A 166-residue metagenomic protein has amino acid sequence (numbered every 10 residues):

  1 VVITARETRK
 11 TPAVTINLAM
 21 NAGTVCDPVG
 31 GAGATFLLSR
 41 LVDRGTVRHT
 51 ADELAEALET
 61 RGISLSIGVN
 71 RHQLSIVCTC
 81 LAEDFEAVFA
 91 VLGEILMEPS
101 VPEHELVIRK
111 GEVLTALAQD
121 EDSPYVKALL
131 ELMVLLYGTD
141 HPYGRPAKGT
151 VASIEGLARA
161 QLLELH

Functional and structural regions predicted by a protein language model:
V1-P12: N- or domain-start disorder-to-order transition segments that initiate the globular core
T15-A82, E103, D122, G144-P146: M16/MPP (pitrilysin/insulinase) zinc-metallopeptidase core fold and M16-derived inactive scaffolds
D43, I63, M97-V101, A118 (+1 more regions): Non-catalytic alpha-helical coupling and interface elements of nucleotide-dependent molecular machines and regulators
R44-G45, V88, D120-H166: Scaffold signal of the M16-like zinc-metallopeptidase fold and its non-catalytic homologs
R44-H49, T79-E112: M16/insulysin-pitrilysin zinc metalloprotease superfamily fold
R71-H72, R109-E112, L130: Short, conserved phosphate-binding/catalytic loop or strand-edge motifs used in phosphoryl-/nucleotidyl-transfer
V113-D120: Short, conserved secondary-structure transition motifs
